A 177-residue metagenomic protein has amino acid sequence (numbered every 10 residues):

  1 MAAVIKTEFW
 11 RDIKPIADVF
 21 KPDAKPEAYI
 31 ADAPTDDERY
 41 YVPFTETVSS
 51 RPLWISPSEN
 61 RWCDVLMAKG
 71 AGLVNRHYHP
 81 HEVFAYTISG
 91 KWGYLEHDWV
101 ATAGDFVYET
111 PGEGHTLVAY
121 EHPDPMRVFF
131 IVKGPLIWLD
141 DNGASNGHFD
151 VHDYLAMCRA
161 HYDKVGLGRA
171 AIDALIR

Functional and structural regions predicted by a protein language model:
M1-N60, N146-H148, A156, A160-R177: A short, N-terminal "cap"/entry segment at the start of jelly-roll beta-barrel domains of the cupin/DSBH fold
S50-P52, C63-V65, F84, F106-Y108 (+1 more regions): Conserved hydrophobic/aromatic beta-strand scaffold that supports enzyme active sites
P57-E59, G93-A119: Short acidic-glycine-tyrosine-enriched beta hairpin
N60-K69, V74-R76: Small beta-barrel nucleic-acid-binding modules, principally OB-folds
K69-A71, H79-E96, T102: Glycine- and acidic-residue-biased ligand/ion/polar-headgroup-sensing regions
H77-H79, H115: Histidine-centered active-site/metal-ligand motif
A85, V107-E109, P123-D141: A short hydrophobic beta-strand segment most commonly corresponding to one strand of the jelly-roll/cupin
E109-T110, D153-L155: C-terminal and inter-domain tail/linker signature
